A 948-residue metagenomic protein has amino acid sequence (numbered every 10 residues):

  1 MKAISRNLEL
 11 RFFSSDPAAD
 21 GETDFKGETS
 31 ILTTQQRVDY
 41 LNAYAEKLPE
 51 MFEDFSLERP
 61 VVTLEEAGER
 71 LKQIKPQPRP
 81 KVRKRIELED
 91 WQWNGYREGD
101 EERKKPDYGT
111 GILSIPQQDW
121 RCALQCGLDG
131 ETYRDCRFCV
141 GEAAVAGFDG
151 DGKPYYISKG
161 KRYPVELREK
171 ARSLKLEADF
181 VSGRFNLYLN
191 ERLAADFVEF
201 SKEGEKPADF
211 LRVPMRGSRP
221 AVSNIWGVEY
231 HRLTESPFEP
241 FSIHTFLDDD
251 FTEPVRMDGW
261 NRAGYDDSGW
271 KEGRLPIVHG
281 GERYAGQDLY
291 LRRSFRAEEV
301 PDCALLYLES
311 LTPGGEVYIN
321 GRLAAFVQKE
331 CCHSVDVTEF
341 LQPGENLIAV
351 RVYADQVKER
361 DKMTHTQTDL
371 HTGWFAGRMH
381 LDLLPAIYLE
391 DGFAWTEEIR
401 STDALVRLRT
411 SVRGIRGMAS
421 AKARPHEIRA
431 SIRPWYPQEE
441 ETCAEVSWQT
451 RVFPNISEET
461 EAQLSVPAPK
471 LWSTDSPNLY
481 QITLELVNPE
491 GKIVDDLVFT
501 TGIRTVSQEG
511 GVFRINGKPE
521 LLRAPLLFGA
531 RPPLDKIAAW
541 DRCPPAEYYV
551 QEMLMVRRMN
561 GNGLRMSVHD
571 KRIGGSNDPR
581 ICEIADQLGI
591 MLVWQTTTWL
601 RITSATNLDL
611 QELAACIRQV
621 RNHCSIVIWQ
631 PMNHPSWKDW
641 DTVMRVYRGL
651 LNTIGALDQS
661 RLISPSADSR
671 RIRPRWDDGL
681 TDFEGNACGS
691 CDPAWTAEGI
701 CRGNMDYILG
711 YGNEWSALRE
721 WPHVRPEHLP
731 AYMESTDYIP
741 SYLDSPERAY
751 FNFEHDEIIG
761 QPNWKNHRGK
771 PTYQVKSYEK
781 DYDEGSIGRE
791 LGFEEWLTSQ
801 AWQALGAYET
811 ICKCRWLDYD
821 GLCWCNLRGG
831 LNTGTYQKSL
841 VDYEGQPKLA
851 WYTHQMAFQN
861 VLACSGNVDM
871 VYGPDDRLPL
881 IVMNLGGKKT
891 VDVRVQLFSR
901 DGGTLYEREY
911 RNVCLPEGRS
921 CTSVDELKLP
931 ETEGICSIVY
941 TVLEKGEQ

Functional and structural regions predicted by a protein language model:
K2-V82, I86-G109, S114-P116, G130-T132 (+5 more regions): Extended carbohydrate-recognition surfaces in non-catalytic/accessory domains of CAZymes and lectin-like proteins
I4, F13-D20, T29-P49, P60-T63 (+9 more regions): Substrate-binding clefts and catalytic carboxylate motifs of secreted carbohydrate-active enzymes
N7, F393-A394, T483-V556: N-terminal carbohydrate-binding accessory modules
Y156-K175: Short, aromatic/His-centered strand-loop micro-motif at the edge of beta-sheets
R172-N186, S310-T312: Localized edge beta-strand/strand-to-loop motifs within extracellular or lumenal beta-rich domains
F197-G227: Flexible glycan-contacting loops in extracellular carbohydrate-active proteins
S236-E239, L247, G286-Y388, I415 (+1 more regions): Accessory beta-strand-rich segments of carbohydrate-active enzymes
E547-M555, G563-G821, C825-G830, G834-D842: Substrate-binding/catalytic cleft of secreted carbohydrate-active enzymes, primarily glycoside hydrolases
